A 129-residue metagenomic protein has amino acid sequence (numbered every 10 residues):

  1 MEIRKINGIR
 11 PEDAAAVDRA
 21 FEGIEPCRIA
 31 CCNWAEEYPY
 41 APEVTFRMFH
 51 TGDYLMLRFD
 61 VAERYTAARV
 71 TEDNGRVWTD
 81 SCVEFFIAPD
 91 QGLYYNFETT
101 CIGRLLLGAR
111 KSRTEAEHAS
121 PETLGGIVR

Functional and structural regions predicted by a protein language model:
M1-R129: Structural preference for beta-rich elements and adjacent junctions enriched in aromatics
